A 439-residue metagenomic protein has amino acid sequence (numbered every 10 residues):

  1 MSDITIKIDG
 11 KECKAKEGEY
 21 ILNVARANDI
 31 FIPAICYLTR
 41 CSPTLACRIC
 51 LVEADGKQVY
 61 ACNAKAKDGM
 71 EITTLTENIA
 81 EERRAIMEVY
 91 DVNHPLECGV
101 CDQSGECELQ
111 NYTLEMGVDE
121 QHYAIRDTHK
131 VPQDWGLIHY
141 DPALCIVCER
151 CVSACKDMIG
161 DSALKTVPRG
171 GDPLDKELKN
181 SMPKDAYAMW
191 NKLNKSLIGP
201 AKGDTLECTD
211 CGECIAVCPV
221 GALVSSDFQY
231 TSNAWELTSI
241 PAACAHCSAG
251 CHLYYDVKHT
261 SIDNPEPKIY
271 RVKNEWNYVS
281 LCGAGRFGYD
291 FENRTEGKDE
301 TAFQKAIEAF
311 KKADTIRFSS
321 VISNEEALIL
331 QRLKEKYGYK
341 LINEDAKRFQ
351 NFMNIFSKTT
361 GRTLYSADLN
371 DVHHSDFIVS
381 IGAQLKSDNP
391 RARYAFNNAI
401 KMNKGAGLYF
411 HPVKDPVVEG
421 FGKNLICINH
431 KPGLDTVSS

Functional and structural regions predicted by a protein language model:
S2-I6: Short structural boundary motif marking the start of a folded domain
I8-K11, A54-G56, K258: Short strand-turn-strand beta-turns centered on an Asx-Gly dipeptide
K11-E19: Short, contiguous acidic and Ser/Thr-rich linear segments
E19-V24, K65, S323: Short, structural beta-strand-to-alpha-helix junction motif
I21-D55: A basic, amphipathic helix-loop patch mediating RNA/tRNA/ribosome contacts
R48-E207, I215-A245, A249-C251: Fe-S ferredoxin-like electron-transfer domains and their immediately adjacent linker/connector regions across
D91, P95, C148, S153 (+2 more regions): Catalytic alpha/large subunits of respiratory electron-transfer oxidoreductases, centered on bis-MGD molybdoenzymes
